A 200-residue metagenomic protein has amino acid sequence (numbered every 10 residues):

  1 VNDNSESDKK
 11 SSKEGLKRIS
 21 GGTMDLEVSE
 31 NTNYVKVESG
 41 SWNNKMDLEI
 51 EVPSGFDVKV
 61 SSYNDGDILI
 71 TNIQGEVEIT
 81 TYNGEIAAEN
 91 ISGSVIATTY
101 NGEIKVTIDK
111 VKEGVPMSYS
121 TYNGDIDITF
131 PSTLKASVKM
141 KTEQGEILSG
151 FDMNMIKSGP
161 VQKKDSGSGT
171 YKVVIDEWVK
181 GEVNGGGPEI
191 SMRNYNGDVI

Functional and structural regions predicted by a protein language model:
V1-S61, E78, V95-I96, L134-T142 (+1 more regions): Acidic (Asp/Glu) and glycine-rich low-complexity loops/linkers that are typically intrinsically disordered
N43, E51-P116, S120-N123, P131-L134 (+2 more regions): Extended beta-solenoid/beta-helix repeat architectures
Y195-I200: C-terminal/domain-terminus segments
